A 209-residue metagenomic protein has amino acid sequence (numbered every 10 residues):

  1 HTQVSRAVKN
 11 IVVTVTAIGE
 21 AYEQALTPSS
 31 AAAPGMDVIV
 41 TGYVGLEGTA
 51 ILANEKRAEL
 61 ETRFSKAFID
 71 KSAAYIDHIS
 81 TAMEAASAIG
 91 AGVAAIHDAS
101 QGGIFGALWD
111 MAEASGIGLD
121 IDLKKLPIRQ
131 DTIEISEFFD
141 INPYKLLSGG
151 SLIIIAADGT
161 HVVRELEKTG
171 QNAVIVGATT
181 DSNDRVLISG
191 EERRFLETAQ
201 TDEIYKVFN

Functional and structural regions predicted by a protein language model:
H1-N209: Helix-biased detector of long, well-ordered alpha-helical tracts
